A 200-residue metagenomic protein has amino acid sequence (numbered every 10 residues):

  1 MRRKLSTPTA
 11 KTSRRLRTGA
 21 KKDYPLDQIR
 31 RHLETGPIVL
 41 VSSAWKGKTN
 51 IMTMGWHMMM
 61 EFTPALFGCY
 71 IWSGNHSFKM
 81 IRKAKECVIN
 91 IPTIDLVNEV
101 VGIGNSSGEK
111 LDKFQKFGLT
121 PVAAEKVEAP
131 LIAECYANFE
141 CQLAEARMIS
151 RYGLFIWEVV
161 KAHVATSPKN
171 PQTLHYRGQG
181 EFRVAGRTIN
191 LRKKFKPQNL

Functional and structural regions predicted by a protein language model:
R2-L200: Basic, polyanion-binding surface patches
